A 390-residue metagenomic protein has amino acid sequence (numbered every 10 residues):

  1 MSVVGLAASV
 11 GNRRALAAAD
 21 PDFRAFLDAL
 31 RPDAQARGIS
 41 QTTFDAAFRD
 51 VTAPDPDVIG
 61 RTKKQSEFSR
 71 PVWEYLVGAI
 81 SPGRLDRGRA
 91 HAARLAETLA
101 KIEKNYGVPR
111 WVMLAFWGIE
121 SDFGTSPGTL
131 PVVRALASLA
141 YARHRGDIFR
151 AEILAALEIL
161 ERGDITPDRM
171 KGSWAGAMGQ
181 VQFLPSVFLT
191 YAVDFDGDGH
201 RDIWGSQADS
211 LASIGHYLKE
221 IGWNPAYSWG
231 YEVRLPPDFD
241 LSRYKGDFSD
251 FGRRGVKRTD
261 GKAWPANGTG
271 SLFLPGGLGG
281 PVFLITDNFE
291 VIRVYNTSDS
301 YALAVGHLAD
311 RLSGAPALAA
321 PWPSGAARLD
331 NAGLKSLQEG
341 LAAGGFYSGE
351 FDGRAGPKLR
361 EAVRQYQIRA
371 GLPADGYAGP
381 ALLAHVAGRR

Functional and structural regions predicted by a protein language model:
M1-L16: N-terminal export signals
L16-D20, R24-D28, V58-G60: Intrinsically disordered, serine/threonine/proline
D22-Q41, D45-F48: Mature N-terminal segment immediately following signal peptide/propeptide cleavage in secreted/periplasmic
F26-L30, T98, A135, L337 (+1 more regions): A general alpha-helix detector
I39-N267, P281-F283, V291-A309, S313-N331 (+3 more regions): Catalytic glycan-binding domains that act on GlcNAc-containing polysaccharides
G268-F283, N331-L341: Short glycine/proline-rich, acidic loop/turn segments that cap or connect secondary-structure elements
L329-L334, E339-V386: Short acidic, glycine/serine/threonine-rich helix-capping segments at coil-helix boundaries
